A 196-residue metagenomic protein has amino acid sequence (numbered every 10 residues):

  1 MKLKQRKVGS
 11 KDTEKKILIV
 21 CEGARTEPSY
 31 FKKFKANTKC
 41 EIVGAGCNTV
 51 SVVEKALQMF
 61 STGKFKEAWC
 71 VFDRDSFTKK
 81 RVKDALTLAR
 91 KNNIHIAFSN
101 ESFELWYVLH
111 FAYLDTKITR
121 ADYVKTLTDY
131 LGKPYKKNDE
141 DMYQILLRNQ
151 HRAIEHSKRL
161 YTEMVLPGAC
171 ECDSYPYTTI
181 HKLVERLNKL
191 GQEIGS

Functional and structural regions predicted by a protein language model:
L3-E14, E27-V43, C47-V50, T62-E67 (+1 more regions): C-terminal accessory helical subdomains adjacent to catalytic cores in phosphodiester- and nucleotide-handling enzymes
K15-I19: Short active-site oxyanion
C21-T26: Short glycine-enriched loops at secondary-structure junctions
